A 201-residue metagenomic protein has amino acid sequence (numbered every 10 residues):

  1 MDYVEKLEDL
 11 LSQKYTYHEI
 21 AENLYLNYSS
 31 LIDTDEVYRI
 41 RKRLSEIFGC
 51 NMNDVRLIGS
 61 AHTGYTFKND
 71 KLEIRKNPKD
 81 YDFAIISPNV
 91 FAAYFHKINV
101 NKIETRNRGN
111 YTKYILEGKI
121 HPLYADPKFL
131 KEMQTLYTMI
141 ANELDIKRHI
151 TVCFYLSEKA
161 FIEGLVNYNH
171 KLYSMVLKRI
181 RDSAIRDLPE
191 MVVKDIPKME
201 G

Functional and structural regions predicted by a protein language model:
M1-K79, I86-G201: Catalytic core of pol beta-like nucleotidyltransferases
